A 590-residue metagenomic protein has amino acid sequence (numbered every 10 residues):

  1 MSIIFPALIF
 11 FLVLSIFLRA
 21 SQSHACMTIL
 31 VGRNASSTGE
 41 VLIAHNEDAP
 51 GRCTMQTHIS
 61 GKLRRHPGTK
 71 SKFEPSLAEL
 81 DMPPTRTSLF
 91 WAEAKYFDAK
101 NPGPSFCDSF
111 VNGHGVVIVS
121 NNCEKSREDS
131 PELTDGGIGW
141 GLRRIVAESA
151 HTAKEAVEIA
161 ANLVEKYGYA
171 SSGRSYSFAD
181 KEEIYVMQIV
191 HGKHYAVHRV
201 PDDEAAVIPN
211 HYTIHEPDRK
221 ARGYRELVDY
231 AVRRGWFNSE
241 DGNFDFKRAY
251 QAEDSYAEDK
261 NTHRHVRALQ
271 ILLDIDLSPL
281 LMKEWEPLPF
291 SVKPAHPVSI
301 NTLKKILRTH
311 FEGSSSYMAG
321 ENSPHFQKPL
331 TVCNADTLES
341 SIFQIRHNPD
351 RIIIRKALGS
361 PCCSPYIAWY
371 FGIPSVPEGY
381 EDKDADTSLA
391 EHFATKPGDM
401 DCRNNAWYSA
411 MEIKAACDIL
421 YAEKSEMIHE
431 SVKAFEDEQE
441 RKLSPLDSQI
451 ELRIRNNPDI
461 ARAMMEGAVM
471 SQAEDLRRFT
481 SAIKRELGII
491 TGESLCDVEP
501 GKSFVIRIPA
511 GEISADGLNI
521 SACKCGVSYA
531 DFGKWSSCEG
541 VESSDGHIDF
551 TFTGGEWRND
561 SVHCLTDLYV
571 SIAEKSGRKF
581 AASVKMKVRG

Functional and structural regions predicted by a protein language model:
H24-G139, I159-P297: A contiguous strand-loop segment
G320-D447: Substrate-recognition/cap regions that form aromatic- and gly/pro-loop-enriched pockets for small-molecule ligands
Y421-L487: Histidine-centered catalytic/metal-binding microenvironments
L487-P509, G590: Boundary/junction segments of secreted and surface-exposed precursor proteins
D497-E499, G511-I520, D560-S561: A short beta-turn/strand-edge loop motif at beta-sheet boundaries
S514-F532: Short, surface-exposed alpha-helix to beta-strand junction/turn motifs within ectodomains of secreted and cell-envelope
F532-S576, S583: Structured beta-strand segments within beta-sheet-rich domains
